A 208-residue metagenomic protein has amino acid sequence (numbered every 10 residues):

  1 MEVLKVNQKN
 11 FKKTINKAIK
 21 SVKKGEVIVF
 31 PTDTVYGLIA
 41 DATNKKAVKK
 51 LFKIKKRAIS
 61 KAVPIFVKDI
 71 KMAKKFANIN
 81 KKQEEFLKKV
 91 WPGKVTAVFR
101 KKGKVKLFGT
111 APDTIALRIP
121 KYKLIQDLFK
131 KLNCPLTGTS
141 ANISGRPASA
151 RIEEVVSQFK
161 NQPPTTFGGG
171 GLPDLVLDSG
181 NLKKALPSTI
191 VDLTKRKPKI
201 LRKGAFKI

Functional and structural regions predicted by a protein language model:
M1-I208: Active-site-adjacent structural elements in enzyme catalytic cores
